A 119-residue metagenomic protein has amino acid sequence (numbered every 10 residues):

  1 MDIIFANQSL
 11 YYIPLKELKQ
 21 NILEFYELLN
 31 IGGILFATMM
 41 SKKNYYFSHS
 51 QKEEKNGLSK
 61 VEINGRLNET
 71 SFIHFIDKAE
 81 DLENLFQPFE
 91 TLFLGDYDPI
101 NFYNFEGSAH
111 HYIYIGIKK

Functional and structural regions predicted by a protein language model:
D2: Conserved acidic residues
F5: A conserved beta-strand element that flanks and buttresses the S-adenosyl-L-methionine
Q8-Y12: Short catalytic micro-motifs in class I SAM-dependent methyltransferases
K19-I31: A short glycine-rich, Lys/Arg-flanked "PGG" loop and its adjoining helix->strand segment in the class I
Q20, I34-K119: Class I (Rossmann-like) S-adenosyl-L-methionine-dependent methyltransferase catalytic domain, capturing the SAM-binding
